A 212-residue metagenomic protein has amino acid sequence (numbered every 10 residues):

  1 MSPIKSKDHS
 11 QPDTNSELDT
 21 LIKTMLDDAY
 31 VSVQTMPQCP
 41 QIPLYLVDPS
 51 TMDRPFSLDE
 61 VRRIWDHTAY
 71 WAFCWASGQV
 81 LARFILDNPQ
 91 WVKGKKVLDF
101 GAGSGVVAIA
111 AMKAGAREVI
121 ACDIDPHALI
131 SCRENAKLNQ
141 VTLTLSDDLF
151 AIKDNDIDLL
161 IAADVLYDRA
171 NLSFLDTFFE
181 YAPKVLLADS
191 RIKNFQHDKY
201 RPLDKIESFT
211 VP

Functional and structural regions predicted by a protein language model:
S2-M52: N-terminal auxiliary segments of SAM/dcSAM-dependent transferases
I42, G94-K96, P183: Nucleotide donor/acceptor-binding cores
P55, R63-A72: A short glycine/serine-rich beta->alpha loop
T68-L86: Conserved SAM-binding loop and adjacent beta-strand
R83-L143: Conserved SAM/SAH cofactor-binding pocket of Class I
S146-A151: Conserved SAM/SAH-binding loop
L160-I161: Hydrophobic beta-strand segment of the Class I
L172-P212: C-terminal substrate-binding/active-site "lid" region of AdoMet-derived donor-dependent transferases
